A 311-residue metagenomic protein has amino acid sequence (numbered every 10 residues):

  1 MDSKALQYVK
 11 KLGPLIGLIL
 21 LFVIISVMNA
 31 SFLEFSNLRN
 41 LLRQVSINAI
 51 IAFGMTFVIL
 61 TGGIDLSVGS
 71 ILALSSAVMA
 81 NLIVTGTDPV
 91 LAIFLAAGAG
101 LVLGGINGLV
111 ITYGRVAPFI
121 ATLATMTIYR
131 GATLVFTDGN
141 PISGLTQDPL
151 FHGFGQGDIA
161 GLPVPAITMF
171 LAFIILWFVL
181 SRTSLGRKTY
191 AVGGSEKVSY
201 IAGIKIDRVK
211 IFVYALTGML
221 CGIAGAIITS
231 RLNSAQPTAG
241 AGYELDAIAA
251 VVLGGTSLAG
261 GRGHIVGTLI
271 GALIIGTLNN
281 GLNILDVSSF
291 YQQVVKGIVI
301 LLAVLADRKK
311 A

Functional and structural regions predicted by a protein language model:
M1-V23, V27, G194, Y200-V209 (+1 more regions): Cytosolic-side transmembrane-helix boundaries in multi-pass membrane proteins
L12, R43-Q44, P118-I120, G161-M169 (+3 more regions): Loop-to-transmembrane alpha-helix initiation sites
P14-V27, M55-T56, R130-G131, T168-V179 (+4 more regions): Hydrophobic core segments of alpha-helical transmembrane domains in multi-pass membrane transport and ion-translocation
L21-D88, L109-V116, G255-I265, I298-V299 (+1 more regions): Single transmembrane alpha-helix segments in multi-pass membrane proteins
T87-M126, I270-G271: Alpha-helical transmembrane segments within multi-pass membrane transporters and channels
G114, P118-R182, V209-F212, R231-G240: Transmembrane helix-bundle core of multi-pass membrane transporters and related energy-transducing complexes
I175-A215: Membrane-helix/interface signature in polytopic inner-membrane proteins
C221, R231-G297: Transmembrane alpha-helical segments in multi-pass inner-membrane proteins
